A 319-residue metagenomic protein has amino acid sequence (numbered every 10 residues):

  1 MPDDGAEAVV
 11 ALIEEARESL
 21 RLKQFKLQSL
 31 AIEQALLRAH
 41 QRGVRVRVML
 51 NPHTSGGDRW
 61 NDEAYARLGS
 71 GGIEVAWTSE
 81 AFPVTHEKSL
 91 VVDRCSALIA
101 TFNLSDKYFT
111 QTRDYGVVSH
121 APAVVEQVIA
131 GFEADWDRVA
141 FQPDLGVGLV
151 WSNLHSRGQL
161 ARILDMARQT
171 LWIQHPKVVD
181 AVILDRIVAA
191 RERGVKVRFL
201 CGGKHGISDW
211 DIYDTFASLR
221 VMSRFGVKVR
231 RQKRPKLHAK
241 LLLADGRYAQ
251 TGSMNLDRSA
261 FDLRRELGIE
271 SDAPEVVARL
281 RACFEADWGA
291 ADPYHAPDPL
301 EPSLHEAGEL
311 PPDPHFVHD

Functional and structural regions predicted by a protein language model:
M1-D319: Charged, low-complexity intrinsically disordered terminal segments
